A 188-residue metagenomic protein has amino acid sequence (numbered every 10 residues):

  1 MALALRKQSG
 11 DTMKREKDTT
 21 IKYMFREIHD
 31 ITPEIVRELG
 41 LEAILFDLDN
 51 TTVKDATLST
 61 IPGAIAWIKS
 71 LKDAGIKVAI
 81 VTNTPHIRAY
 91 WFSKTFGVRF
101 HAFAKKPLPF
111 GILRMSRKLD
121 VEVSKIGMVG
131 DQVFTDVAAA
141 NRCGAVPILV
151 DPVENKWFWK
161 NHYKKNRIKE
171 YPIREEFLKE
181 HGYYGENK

Functional and structural regions predicted by a protein language model:
R6-F46, V53, T57-L58, P62-K77 (+1 more regions): Asp-based, Mg2+/Mn2+-dependent phosphohydrolase catalytic module
